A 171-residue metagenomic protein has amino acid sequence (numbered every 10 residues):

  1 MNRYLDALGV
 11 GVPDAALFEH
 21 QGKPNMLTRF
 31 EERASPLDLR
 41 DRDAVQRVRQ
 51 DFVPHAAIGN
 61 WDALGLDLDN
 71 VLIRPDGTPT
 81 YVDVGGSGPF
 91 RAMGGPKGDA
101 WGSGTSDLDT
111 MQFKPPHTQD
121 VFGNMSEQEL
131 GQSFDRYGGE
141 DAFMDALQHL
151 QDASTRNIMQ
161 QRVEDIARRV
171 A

Functional and structural regions predicted by a protein language model:
M1-S35, A57-W61: Conserved ATP-binding subdomain of kinase catalytic cores across diverse folds
A34, R40-G94: Conserved kinase catalytic-core segment
L37-V45, D152-M159: Short, structured coil/loop segments at alpha-helix boundaries
R74, T78-A171: C-terminal catalytic region of ATP-dependent kinase domains
